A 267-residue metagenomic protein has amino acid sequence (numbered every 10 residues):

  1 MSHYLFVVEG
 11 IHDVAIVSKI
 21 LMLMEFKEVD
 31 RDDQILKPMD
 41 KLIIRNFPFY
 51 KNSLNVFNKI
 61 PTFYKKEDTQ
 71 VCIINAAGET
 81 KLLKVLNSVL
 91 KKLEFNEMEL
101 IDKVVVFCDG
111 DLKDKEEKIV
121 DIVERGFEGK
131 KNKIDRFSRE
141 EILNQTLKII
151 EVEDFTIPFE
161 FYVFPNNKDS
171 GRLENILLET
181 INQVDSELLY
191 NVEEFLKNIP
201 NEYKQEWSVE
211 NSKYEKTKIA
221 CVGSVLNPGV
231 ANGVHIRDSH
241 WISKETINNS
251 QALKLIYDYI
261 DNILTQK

Functional and structural regions predicted by a protein language model:
M1-L93, L100-V105, V123-G126: Domain-level signal for Mg2+-assisted phosphodiester chemistry and nucleotide/NA-binding surfaces in nucleic-acid
I20, T180-I181, I260-I263: Generic structural signal for hydrophobic core residues of well-folded globular domains
E25-F26, S186, T265: A generic secondary-structure boundary signal that marks alpha-helix termini
V56-K59, V85, I122, G126 (+4 more regions): Charge-rich, solvent-exposed alpha-helical interaction surfaces
I73, V104-V106, F161, I256 (+1 more regions): Hydrophobic beta-strand residues in large extracellular and virion-surface proteins
E99-K103, C108-N227: Activity-critical C-terminal alpha-helical subdomain
K216, V230-S239: Extended non-catalytic scaffold regions that mediate assembly and binding in large macromolecular machines
I236-K267: Charge-dense, extended regions
